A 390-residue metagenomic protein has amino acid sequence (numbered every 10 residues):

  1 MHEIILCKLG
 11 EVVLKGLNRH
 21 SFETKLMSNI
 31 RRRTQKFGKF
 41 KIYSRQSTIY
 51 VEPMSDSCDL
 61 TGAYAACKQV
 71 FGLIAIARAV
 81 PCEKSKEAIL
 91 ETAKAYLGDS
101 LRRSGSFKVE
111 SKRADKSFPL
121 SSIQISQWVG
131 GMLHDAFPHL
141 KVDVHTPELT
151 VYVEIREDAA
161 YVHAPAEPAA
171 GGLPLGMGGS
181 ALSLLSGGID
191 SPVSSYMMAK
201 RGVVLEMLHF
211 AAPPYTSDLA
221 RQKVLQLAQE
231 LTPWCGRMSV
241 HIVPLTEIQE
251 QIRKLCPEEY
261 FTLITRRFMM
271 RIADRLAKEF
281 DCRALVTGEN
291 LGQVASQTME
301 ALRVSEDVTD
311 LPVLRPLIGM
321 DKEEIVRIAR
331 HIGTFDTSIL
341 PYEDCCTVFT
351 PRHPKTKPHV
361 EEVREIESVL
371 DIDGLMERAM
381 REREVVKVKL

Functional and structural regions predicted by a protein language model:
M1-L182, P192-M238, D307, K355-V360 (+2 more regions): RNA-binding accessory domains that recognize and position tRNA/RNA substrates
G131-L133, A166-P168, G172-G178, L245 (+4 more regions): Active-site adenylate/phosphate-handling loop in enzymes that bind or generate adenylated species
S183, M207-H209, I242, T287 (+1 more regions): Structural beta-sheet core signal
G188: Conserved G/P- and acidic residue-centered "switch" motifs that form tight phosphate/ATP-binding loops in soluble
A228-L255, D344-C345: A conserved beta-strand->alpha-helix junction
Q293, P341-F349: Small/polar glycine-rich anion-binding or flexible loop at a beta-alpha turn
G333-P341: A short alpha-helix-loop-beta-strand transition element characteristic of N-terminal alpha/beta dinucleotide-binding
